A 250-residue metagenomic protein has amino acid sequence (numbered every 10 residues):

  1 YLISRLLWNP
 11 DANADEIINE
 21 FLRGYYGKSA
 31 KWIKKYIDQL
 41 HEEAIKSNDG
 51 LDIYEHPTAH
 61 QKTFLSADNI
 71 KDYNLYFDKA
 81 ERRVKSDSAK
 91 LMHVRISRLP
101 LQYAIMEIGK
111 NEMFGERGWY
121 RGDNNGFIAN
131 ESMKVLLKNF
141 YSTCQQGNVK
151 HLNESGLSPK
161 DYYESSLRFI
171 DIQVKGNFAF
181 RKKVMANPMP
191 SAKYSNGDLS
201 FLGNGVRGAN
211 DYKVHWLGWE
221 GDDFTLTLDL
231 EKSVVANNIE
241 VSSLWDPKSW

Functional and structural regions predicted by a protein language model:
I3-R181: Catalytic domains of carbohydrate-active enzymes that cleave complex glycans
R5, E116, K213-W216, S242: Intrinsically disordered regions, especially transient/low-confidence alpha-helical propensity segments and coil-helix
D78, S242-L244: Short, well-ordered amphipathic alpha-helices
R168-A236, L244-W250: Disordered, acidic Ser/Thr/Pro-rich linker "stalks" and the adjacent N-terminal cap of the next globular domain
